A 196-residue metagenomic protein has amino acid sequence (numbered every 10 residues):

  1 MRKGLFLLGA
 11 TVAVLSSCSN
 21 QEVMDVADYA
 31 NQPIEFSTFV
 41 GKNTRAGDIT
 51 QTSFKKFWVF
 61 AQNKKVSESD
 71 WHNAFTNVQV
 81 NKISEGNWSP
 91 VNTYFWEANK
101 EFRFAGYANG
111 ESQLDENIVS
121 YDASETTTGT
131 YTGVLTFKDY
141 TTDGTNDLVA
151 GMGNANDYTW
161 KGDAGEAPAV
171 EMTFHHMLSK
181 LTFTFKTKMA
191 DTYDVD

Functional and structural regions predicted by a protein language model:
R2-D196: Sec-type signal peptide cleavage vicinity
